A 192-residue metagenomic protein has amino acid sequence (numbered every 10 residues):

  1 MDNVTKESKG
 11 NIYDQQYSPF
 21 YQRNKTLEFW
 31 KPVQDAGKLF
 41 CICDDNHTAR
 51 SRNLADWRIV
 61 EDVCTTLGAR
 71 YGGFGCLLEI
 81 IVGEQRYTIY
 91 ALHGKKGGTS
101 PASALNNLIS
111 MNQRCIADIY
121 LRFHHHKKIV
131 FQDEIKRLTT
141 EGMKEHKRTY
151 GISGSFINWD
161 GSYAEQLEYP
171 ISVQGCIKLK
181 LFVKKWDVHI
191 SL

Functional and structural regions predicted by a protein language model:
M1-G72: Core catalytic region of metal-dependent phosphoesterases/phosphodiesterases, especially metallo-beta-lactamase-like
D35-L39, R86, I116-A117: A general structural motif
C41-I42, Y90-G94: Extended, charged catalytic domains and RNA/DNA-binding interfaces, predominantly in divalent-metal-using enzymes
N46-A49, G83, G94-G97, H126-K127: Short acidic/polar capping segments at secondary-structure boundaries
T65-T66, G72-L78, G98-N107: Active-site glycine-rich loop that binds ribose-phosphate moieties when present
L78-I80, L179: Generic detection of short hydrophobic beta-strand segments and adjacent strand-loop junctions
V82-T88: Active-site beta-strand-loop-beta-strand hairpin of nuclease catalytic cores that positions key catalytic residues
T88, K95-I190: Conserved beta-sheet core of the metallophosphoesterase superfamily
